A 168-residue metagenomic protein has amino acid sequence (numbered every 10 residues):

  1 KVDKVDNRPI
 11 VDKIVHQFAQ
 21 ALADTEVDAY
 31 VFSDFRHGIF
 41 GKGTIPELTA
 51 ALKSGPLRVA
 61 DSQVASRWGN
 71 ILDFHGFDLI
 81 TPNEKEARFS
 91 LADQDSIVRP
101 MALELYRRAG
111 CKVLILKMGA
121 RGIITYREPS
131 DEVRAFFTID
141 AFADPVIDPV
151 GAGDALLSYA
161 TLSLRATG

Functional and structural regions predicted by a protein language model:
K1-F32, S54: Conserved N-terminal subdomain of the carbohydrate kinase-like
K1-R8, P82-F89, L162: Gly-rich Lys/Arg/Thr-decorated short loops/hinges at beta-loop-alpha junctions or inter-strand turns that position
V2, T138-I139: Hydrophobic residues at beta-strand termini and immediately following loops that shape nucleotide-binding pockets
N7-R8, H37-G38, V146, A166: Short strand->helix junction
Y30-S33, N83, I123, D154: Conserved structural-core and active-site-/substrate-pathway-adjacent residues in large, well-folded domains of enzymes
D34, D61, E86, D148 (+1 more regions): Acidic active-site catalytic centers that drive phospho-/nucleotidyl reactions and related ester hydrolyses
G38, K42-F137: Conserved phosphate/ATP/ADP-binding segment of small-molecule kinases
E104, A109-K112, E132, A141-G168: Conserved post-catalytic alpha-helical subdomain immediately downstream of the catalytic base and nucleotide-binding
